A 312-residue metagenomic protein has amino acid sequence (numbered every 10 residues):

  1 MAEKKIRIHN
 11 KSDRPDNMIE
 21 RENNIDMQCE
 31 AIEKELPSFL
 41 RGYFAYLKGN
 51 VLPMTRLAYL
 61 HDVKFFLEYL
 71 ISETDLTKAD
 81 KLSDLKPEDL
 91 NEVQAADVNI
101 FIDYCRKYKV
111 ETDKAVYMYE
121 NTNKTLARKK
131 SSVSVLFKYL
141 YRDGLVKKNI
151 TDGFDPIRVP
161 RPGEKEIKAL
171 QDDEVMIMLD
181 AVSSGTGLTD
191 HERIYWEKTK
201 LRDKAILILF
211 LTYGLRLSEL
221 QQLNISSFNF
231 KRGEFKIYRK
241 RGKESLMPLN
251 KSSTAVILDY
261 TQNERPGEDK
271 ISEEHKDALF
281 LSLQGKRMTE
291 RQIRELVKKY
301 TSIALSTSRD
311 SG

Functional and structural regions predicted by a protein language model:
A2-G312: Conserved catalytic core of the tyrosine transesterase superfamily
